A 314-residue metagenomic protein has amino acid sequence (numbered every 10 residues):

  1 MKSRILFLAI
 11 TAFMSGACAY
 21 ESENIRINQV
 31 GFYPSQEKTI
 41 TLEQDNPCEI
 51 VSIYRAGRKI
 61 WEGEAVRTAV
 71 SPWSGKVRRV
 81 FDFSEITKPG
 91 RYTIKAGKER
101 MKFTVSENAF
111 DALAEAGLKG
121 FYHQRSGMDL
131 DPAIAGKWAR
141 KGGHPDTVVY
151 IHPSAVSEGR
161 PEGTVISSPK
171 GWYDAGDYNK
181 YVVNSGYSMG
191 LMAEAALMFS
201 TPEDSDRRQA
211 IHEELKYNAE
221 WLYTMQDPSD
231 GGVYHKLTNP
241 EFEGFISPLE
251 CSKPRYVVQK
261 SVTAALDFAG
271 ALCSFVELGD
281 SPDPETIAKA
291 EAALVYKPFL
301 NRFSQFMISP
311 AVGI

Functional and structural regions predicted by a protein language model:
K2-L8: Sec-dependent signal peptide recognition, specifically the positively charged N-region followed immediately by
I10-S22: Bacterial Sec-dependent signal peptides at the C-terminal "C-region" and cleavage site
I25-N108: Ligand-binding face of N-terminal immunoglobulin V-set domains in extracellular IgSF glycoproteins
I40, A96, M189-S205, E220-T224 (+2 more regions): Well-ordered alpha-helical scaffold segments within catalytic/enzyme domains
G97-K98, D111-A112, L197-K216, Q226-G231 (+2 more regions): Structural helix-adjacent loops and short alpha-helical linkers that scaffold large soluble proteins
R100-V182: An acidic-aromatic substrate-binding cleft motif
N108-A133, E214-D230, A288-Q305: Long, well-ordered core segments of solenoidal/helical folds
I151-S157, V165-A175, G232-G313: Active-site lining segments of carbohydrate-active enzymes
